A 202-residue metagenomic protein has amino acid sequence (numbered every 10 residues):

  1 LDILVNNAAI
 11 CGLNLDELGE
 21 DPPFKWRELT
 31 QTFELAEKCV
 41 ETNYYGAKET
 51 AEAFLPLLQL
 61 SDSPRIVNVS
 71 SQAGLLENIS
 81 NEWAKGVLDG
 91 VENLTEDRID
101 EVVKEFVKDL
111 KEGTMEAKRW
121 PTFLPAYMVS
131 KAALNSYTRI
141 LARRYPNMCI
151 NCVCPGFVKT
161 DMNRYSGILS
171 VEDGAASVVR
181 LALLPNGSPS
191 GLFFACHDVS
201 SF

Functional and structural regions predicted by a protein language model:
L1: Conserved catalytic-core element of eukaryotic-like protein kinases
L4-V5: Conserved hydrophobic beta-strands of the Rossmann-like cofactor-binding core in SDR/related NAD(P)H-dependent
I10, D16-V40, Q59-P146, C154-P155 (+1 more regions): Catalytic loop of short-chain dehydrogenase/reductase
I10-G12, S200-S201: Short, active-site-adjacent cap segments at secondary-structure transitions
E49, A132, C152-T160, R164-F202: C-terminal helical subdomain
A51-E52, R139: A short, exposed helix-loop element centered on a Lys and neighboring polar residues
